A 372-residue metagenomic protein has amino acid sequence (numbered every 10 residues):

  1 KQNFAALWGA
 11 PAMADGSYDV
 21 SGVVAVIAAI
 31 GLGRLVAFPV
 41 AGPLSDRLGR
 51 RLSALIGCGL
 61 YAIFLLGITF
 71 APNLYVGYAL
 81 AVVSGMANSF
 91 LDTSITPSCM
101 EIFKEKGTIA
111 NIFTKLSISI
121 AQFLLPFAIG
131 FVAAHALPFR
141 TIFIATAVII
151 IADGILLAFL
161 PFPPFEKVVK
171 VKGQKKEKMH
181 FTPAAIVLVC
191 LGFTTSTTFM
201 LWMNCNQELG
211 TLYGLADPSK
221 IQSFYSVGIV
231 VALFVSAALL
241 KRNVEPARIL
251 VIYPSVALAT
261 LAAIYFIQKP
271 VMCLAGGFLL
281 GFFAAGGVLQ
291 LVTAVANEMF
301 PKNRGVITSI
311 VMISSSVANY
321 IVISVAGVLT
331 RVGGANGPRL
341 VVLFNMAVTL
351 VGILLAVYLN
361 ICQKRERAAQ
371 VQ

Functional and structural regions predicted by a protein language model:
I30-P39, F123, S226-F234, N319-Y320: Residue-level signature of mid-helix packing/kink "hotspots" within the transmembrane helices of 12-pass Major
V36-P72: Conserved MFS/SLC helix-loop-helix module at the cytosolic interface between two early adjacent transmembrane helices
A37-G49, L233-E245, T330: Helix-to-loop junctions at the C-terminal end of transmembrane segments in multipass secondary transporters
L80-L116: Cytoplasmic helix-loop-helix junction between adjacent transmembrane helices in 12-TM secondary transporters
F90-F103, G286-F300: Intracellular juxtamembrane helix-capping segments at the cytosolic ends of symmetry-related transmembrane helices
E105-K106, A110-F165: Helix-loop-helix hairpin linking two adjacent transmembrane segments in secondary transporters
T141-A158, L340-N360: Symmetry-related core transmembrane helices of the 12-TM Major Facilitator Superfamily/SLC fold
F181-V231: Extracytoplasmic gate region of multi-pass secondary transporters
